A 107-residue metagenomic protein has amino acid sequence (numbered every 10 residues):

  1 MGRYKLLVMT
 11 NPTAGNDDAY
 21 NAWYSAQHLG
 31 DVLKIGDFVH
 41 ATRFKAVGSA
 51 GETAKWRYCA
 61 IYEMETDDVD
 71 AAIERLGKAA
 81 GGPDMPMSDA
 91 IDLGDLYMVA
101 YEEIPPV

Functional and structural regions predicted by a protein language model:
M1-V107: Macromolecular interaction modules
